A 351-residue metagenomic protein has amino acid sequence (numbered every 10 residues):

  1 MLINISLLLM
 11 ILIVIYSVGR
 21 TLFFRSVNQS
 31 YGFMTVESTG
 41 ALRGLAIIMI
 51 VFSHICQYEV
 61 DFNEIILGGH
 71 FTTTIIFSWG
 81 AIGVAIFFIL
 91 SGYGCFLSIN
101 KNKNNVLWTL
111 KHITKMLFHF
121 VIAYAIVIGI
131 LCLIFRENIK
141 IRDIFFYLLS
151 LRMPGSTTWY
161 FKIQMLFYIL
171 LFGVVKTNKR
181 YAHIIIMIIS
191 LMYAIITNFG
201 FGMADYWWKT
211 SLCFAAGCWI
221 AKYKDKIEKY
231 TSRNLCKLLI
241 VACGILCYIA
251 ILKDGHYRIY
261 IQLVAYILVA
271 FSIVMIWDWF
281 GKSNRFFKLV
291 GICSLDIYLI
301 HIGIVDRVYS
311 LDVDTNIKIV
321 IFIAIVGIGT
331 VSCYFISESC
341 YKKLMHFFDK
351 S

Functional and structural regions predicted by a protein language model:
M1-M192, F280-S283, L289, C293 (+1 more regions): Membrane-cytosol interface segments of multi-pass membrane proteins, especially ER/Golgi lipid-handling enzymes
N4-L8, N28-Y31, S190-Y298, G303-S310 (+1 more regions): Alpha-helical transmembrane segments and terminal signal-anchor/GPI-anchor hydrophobic tails, characterized by long
